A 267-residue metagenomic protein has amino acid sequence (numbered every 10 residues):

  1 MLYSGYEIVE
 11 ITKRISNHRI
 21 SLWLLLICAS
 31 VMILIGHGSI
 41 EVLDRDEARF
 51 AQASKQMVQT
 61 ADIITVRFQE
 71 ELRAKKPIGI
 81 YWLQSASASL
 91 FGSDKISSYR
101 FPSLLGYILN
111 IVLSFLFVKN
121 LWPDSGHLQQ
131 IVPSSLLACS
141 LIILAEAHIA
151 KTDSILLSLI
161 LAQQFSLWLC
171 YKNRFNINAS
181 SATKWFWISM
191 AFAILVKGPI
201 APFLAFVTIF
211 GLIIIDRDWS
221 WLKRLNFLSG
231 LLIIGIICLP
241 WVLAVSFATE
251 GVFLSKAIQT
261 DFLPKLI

Functional and structural regions predicted by a protein language model:
L2-I267: Membrane-integral, polyisoprenol-dependent glycosyltransferases of the GT-C/oligosaccharyltransferase superfamily
